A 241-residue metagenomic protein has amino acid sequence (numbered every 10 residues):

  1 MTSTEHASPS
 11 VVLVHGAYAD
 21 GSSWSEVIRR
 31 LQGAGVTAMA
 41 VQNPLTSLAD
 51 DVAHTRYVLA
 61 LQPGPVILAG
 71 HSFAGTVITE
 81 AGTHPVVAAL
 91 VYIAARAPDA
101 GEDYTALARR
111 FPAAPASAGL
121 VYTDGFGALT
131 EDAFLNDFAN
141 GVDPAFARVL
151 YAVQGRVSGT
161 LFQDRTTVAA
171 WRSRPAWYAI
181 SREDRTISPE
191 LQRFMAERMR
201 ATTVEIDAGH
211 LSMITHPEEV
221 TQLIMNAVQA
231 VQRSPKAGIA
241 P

Functional and structural regions predicted by a protein language model:
E5-A49, E80: Conserved HGGG/HGGXW glycine-rich cap/lid loop of the alpha/beta-hydrolase fold
V41-N43, V204-G209: Short glycine-rich catalytic loops that host catalytic nucleophiles or stabilize transition states across multiple
A49-V66: Conserved acidic catalytic loop of the alpha/beta-hydrolase fold
A69-A74, I78: Gly/Ala-rich beta-loop-alpha elbow adjacent to hydrolase catalytic centers
T83-E131, S158-R165, I187, M195 (+1 more regions): Flexible "cap/lid" loop of the alpha/beta hydrolase fold
L90, W177-D184: Conserved strand-to-loop "acid loop" that flanks and positions the catalytic carboxylate
V149-A170: Active-site nucleophile elbow and catalytic-triad environment of alpha/beta-hydrolase enzymes
S181-D207, I214, E219, N226-A227: Conserved loop-alpha-helix segment in the C-terminal half of the alpha/beta-hydrolase fold that carries the catalytic
